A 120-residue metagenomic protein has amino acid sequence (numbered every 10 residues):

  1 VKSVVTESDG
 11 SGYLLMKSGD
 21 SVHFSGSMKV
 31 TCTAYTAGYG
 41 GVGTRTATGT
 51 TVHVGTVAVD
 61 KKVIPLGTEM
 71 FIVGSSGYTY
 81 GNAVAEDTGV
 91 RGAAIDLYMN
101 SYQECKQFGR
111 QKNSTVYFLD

Functional and structural regions predicted by a protein language model:
V1-D120: Solvent-exposed, well-ordered loop and adjacent helix/strand elements within mature globular domains that form
